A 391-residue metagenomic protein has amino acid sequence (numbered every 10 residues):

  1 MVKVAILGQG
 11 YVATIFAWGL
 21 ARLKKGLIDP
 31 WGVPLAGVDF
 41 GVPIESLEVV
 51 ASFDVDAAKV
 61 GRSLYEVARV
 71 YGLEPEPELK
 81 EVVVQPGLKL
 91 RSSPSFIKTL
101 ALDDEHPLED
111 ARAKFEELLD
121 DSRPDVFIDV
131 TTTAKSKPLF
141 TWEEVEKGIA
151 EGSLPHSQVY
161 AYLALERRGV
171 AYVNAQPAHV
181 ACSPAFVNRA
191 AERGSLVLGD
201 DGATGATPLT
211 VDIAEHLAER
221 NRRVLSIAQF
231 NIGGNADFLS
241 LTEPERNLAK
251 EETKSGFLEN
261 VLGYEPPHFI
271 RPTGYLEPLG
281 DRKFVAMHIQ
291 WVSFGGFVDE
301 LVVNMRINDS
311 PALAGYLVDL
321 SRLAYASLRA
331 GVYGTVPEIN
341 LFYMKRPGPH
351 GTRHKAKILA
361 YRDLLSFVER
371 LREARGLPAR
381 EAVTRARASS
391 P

Functional and structural regions predicted by a protein language model:
M1-D212, H216: N-terminal Rossmann-like NAD(P) cofactor-binding subdomain of oxidoreductases, focused on the glycine-rich
K3-L7, E45, K59, S195 (+2 more regions): Active-site-lining helix/loop region of Rossmann-like oxidoreductase modules
Y11, Y65, Y71, Y160-Y162 (+8 more regions): Sequence-level detector for tyrosine residue identity
T14, G295-D299, V303-P391: C-terminal helical cap and adjacent loop that interface with cofactors, partners, or active-site loops
A17-G19, L64-E66, P75, V187-N188 (+5 more regions): Surface-exposed beta-strand edges and their flanking turn/coil or helix-capping segments
R22, R62, R69, R91 (+18 more regions): Arginine residue identity/basic-tract feature
V50-Y65, V173, V180-C182, V187-N188 (+4 more regions): A broadly tuned preference for mixed-charge, low-complexity surface segments
